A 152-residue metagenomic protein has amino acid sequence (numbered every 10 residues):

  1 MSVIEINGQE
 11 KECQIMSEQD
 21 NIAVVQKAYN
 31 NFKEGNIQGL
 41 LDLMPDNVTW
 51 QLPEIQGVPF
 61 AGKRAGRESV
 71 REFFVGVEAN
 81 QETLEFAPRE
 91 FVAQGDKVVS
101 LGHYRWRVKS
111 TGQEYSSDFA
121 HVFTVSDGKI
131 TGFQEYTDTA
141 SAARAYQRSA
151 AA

Functional and structural regions predicted by a protein language model:
S2-D46, R148-A152: Short, low-complexity N-terminal intrinsically disordered segments enriched in polar/charged residues
P45-G95: A solvent-exposed, acidic/Ser-Thr-rich amphipathic alpha-helical stretch
N47, Q94-K97, F123-I130: Short, solvent-exposed coil/turn segments at beta-strand boundaries
F74, F86-F91, R105-W106, D118-T124 (+1 more regions): Hydrophobic/aromatic beta-strand elements that line small-molecule binding cavities or substrate pockets in beta-rich
D96-Y104: A short hydrophobic beta-strand element
A120-R144: Short beta-strand edge/turn micro-motifs at domain boundaries
